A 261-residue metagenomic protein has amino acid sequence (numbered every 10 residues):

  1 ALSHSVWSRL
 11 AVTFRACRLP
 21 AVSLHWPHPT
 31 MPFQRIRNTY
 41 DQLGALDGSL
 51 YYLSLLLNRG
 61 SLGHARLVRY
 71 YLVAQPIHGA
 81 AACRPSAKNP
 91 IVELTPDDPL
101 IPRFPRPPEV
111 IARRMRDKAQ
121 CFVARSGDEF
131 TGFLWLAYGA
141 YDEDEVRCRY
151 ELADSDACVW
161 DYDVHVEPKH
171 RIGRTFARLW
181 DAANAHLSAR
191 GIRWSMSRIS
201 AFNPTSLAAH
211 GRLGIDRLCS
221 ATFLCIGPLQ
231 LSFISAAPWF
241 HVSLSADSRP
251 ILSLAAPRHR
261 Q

Functional and structural regions predicted by a protein language model:
L24-I111, D117: Acyl-donor-binding surface of acyltransferase catalytic domains
V68-R69, V73, D216-Q230: Conserved catalytic-core motifs of GNAT/GCN5-like acyltransferases
D117, R125-W160, S232: Conserved acyl-donor/pantetheine-binding loop and adjacent beta-alpha core of acyl/acetyltransferases and related
D163-V166, I172-A189: Conserved acetyl-CoA-binding loop-helix of GNAT-fold acetyltransferases
L187-I199: Conserved GNAT acetyl-CoA-binding A-motif
A201-C219: Conserved active-site alpha-helix within GNAT-family acetyltransferase domains
